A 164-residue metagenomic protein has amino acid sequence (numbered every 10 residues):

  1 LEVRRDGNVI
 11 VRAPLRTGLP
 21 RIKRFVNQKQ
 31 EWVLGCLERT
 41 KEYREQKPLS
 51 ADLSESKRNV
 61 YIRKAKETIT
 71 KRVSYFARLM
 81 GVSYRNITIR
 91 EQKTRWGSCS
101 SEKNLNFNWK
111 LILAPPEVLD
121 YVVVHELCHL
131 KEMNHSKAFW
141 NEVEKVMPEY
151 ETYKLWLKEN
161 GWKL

Functional and structural regions predicted by a protein language model:
L1-Y121, L130-L164: Active-site-proximal or metal-binding-adjacent scaffold patches in catalytic folds
E126: Walker B catalytic acidic pair
